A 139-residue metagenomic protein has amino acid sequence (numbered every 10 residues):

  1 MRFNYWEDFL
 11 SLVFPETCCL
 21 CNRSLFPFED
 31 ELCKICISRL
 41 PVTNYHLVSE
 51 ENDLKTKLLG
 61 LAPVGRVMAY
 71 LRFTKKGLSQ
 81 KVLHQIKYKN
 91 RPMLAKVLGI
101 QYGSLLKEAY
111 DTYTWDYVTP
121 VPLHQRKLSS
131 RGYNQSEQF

Functional and structural regions predicted by a protein language model:
M1-F139: Glycine-rich phosphate/pyrophosphate-handling loop used in enzymes and phosphotransfer proteins
